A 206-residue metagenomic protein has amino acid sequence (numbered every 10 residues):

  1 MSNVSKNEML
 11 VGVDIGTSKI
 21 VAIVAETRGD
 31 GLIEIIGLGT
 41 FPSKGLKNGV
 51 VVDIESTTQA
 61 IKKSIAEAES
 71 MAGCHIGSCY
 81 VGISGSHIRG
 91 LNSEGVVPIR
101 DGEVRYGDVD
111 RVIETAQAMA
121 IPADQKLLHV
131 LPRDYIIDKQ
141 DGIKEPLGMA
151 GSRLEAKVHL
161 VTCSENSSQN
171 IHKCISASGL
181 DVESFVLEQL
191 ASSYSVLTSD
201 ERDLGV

Functional and structural regions predicted by a protein language model:
M1-T17, I23-V206: Nucleotide/phosphate-binding catalytic cleft detector across ATP-hydrolyzing and phosphate-transferring enzymes
